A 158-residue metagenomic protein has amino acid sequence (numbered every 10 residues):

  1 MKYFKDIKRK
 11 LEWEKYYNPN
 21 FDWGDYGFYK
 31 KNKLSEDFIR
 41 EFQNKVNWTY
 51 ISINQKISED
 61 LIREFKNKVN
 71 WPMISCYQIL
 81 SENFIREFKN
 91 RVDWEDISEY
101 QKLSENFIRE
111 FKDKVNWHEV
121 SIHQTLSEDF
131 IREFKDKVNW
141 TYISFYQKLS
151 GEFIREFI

Functional and structural regions predicted by a protein language model:
M1-I158: Alpha-helical scaffold segments
